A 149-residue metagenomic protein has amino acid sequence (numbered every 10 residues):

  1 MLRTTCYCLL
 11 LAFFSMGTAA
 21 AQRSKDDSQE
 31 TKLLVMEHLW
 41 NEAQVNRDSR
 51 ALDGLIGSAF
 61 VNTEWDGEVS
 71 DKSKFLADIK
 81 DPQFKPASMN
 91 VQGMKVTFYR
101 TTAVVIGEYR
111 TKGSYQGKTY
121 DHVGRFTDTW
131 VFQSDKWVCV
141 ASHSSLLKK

Functional and structural regions predicted by a protein language model:
M1-T5: Positively charged n-region of N-terminal signal peptides that target proteins for export
Y7, Q22-K149: A beta-strand edge to alpha-helix "cap/lid" segment located at domain peripheries
Y7-G17: Bacterial N-terminal signal peptides
